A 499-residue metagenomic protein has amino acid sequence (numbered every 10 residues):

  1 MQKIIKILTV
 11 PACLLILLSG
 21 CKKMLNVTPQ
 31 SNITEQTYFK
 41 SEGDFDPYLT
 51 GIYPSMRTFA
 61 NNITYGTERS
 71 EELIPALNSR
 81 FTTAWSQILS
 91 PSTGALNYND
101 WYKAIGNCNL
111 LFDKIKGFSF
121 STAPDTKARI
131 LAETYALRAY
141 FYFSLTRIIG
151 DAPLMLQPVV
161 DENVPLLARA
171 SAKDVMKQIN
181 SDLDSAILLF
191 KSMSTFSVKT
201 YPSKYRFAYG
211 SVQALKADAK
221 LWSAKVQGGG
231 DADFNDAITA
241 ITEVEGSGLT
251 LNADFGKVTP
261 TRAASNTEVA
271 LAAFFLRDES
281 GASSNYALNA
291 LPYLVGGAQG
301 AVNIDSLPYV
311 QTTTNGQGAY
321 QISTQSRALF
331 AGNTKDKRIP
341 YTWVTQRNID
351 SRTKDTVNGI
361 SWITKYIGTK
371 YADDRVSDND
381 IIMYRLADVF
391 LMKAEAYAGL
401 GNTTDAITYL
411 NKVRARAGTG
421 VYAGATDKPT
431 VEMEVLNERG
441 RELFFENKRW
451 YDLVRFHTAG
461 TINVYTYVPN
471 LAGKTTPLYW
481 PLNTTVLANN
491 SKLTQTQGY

Functional and structural regions predicted by a protein language model:
G20, N61, W101-A104, Q178 (+5 more regions): Long, intrinsically disordered, low-complexity segments
K22-F81, M176, N180-F190, S203-D350 (+1 more regions): An aromatic- and glycine-enriched ligand-binding surface/loop that stacks and positions planar moieties
E42-Y48, P54-M56, N78-I149, V164-K177 (+3 more regions): Conserved, well-structured interaction surfaces
T146-I148, P153, S194, W222-G229 (+1 more regions): Short coil/turn linking the two alpha-helices of tandem helical-hairpin repeats
Q321-R385: Flexible, polar/acidic helix-loop-strand segments at domain edges
